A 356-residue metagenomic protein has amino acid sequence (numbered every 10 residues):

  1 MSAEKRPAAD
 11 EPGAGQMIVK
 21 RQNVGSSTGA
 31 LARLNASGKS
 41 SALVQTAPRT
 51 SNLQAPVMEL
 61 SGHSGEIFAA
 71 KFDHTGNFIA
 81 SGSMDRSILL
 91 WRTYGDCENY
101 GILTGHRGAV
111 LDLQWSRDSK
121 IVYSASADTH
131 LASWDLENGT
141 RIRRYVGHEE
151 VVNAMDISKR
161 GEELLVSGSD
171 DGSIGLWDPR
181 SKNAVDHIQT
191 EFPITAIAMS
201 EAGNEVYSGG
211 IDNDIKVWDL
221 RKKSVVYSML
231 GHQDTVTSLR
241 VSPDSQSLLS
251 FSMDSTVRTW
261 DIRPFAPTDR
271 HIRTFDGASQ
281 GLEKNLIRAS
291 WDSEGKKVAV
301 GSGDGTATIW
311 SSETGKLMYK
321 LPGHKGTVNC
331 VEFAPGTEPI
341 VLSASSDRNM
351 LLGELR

Functional and structural regions predicted by a protein language model:
M1-S64: Intrinsically disordered terminal extensions that flank WD40 beta-propeller domains in eukaryotic WD-repeat scaffold
P48-R49, P56-G62, E98-G105, A125 (+7 more regions): Short C-terminal beta-strands that terminate individual repeats in beta-propeller domains, predominantly WD40 blades
G65-K71, G108-Q114, E150-I157, H187-S200 (+3 more regions): Canonical WD40 repeat/beta-propeller blade segments in eukaryotic WD-repeat proteins
A70-G76, Q114-S119, A125, D156-E162 (+5 more regions): Loop/turn segments within WD40 beta-propeller blades
S81-D85, S124-D128, L136, S167-D171 (+6 more regions): Conserved strand-to-loop turn within each blade of WD40 beta-propeller repeats
I88-R92, L131-D135, M155, I174-D178 (+4 more regions): WD40-repeat beta-propellers
Q280-I309: Loop/turn-rich, solvent-exposed surfaces of beta-rich toroidal or solenoidal domains
E332-R356: Blade-level signature of beta-propeller repeat domains, shared across WD40, Kelch, NHL, RCC1 and BNR/Asp-box propellers
